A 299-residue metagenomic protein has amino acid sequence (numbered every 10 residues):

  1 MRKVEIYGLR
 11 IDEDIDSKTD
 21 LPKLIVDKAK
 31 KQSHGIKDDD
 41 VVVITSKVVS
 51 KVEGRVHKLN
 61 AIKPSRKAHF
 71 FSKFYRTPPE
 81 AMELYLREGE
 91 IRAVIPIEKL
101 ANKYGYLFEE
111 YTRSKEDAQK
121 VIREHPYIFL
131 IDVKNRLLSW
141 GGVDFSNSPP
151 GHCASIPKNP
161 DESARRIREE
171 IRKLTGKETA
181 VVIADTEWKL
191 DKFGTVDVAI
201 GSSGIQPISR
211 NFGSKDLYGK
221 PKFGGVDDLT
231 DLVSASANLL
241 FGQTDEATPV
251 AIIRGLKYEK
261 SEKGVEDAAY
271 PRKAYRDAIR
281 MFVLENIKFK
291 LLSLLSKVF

Functional and structural regions predicted by a protein language model:
M1-F299: N-terminal and secondary-structure boundary signal
